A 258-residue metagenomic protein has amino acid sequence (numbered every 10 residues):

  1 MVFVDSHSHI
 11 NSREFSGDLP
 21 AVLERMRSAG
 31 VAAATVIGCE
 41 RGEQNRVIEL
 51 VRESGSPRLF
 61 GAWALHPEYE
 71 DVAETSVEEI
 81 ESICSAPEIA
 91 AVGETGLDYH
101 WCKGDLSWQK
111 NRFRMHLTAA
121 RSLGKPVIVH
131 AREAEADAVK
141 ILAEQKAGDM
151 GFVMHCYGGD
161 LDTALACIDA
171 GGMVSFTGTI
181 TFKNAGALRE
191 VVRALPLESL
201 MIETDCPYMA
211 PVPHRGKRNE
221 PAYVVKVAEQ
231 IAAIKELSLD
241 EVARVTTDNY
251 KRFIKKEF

Functional and structural regions predicted by a protein language model:
M1-F258: Mid-domain alpha/beta scaffold segments of enzyme catalytic cores
